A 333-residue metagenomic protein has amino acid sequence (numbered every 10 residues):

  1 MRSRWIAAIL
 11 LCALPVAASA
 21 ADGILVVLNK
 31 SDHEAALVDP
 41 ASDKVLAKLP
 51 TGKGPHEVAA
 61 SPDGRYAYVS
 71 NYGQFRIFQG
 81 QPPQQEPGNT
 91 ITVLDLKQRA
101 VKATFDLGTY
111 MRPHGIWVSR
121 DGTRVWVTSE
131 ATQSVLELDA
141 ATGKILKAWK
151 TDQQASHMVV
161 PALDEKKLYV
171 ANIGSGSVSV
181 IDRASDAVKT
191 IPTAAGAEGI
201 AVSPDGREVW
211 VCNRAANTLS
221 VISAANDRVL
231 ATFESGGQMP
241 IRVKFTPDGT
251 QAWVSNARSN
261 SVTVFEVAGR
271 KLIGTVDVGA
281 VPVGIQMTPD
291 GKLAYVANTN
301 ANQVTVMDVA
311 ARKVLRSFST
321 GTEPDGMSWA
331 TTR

Functional and structural regions predicted by a protein language model:
M1-A7: Bacterial N-terminal signal peptides that target proteins for export
L11, P15-R333: Predominantly soluble domains enriched in secretory-pathway, periplasmic, or organellar proteins
